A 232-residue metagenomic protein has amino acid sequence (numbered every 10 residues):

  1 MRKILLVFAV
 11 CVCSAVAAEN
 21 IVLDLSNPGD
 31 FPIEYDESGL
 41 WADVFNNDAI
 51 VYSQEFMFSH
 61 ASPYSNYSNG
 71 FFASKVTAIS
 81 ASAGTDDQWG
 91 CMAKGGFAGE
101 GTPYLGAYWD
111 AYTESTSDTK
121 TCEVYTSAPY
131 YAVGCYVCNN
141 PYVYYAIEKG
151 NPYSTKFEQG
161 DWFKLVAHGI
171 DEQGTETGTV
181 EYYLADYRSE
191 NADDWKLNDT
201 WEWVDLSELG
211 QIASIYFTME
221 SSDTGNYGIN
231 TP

Functional and structural regions predicted by a protein language model:
M1-I4: Positively charged n-region of N-terminal signal peptides that target proteins for export
F8-A17: Hydrophobic h-region of N-terminal signal peptides that target proteins for export in Gram-negative bacteria
N20-E123, S127: N-terminal targeting leaders for non-cytosolic proteins
L23-N27, L165-P232: Terminal, low-complexity interaction segments
I33-E34, N140-Y145, D223-N226: Short catalytic/ligand-binding loop motif for oxyanion handling, primarily in non-cytosolic enzymes, centered on
W109-T113, S117, V133-K149: Secretory/extracellular carbohydrate-interaction modules and structurally similar beta-sandwich "look-alikes"
S127-G134, Q211-I212: Extended extracellular/luminal ectodomain segments enriched in beta-structured repeat modules
A146-L165: Short coil-to-beta strand junction motifs in C2/discoidin
